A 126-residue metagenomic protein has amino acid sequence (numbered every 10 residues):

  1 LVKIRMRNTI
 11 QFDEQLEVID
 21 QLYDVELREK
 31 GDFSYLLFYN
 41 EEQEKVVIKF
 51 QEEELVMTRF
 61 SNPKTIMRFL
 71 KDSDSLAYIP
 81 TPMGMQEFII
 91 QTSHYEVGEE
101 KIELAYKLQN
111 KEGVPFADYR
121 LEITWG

Functional and structural regions predicted by a protein language model:
L1-T65, D72-D74, Y78-N110, V114-F116: N-terminal intrinsically disordered, cationic/polar leader segments that include organellar targeting peptides
D118-G126: Flexible glycine-rich active-site/ligand-binding loops centered on an Asp-His dyad
